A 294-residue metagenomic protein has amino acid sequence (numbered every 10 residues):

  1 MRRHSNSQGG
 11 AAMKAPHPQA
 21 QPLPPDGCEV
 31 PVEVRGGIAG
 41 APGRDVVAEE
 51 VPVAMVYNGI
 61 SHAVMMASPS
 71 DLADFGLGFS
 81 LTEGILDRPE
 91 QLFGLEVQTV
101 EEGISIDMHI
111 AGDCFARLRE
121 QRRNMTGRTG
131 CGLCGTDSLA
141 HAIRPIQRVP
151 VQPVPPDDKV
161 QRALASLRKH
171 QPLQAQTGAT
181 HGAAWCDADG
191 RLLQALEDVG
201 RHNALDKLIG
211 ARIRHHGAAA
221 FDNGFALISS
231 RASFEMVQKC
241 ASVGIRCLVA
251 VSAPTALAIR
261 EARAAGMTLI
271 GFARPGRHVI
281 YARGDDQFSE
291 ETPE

Functional and structural regions predicted by a protein language model:
R2, K14-Q194, V199: Intrinsically disordered, low-complexity regions enriched in acidic/Ser/Thr/Pro/Gln residues
H4-A12: Short, Lys/Arg-enriched N-terminal segments with co-localized hydrophobic residues within the first ~10-30 amino acids
G9, P25-C28, P293: Intrinsic disorder/low-complexity signal
L77-F79, I85-R88, V97-Q98, R128-G132 (+6 more regions): Short, surface-exposed linear patches
R201-P293: Feature captures the catalytic cores and cofactor-binding loops of soluble hydro-lyases/lyases that act on carboxylate
